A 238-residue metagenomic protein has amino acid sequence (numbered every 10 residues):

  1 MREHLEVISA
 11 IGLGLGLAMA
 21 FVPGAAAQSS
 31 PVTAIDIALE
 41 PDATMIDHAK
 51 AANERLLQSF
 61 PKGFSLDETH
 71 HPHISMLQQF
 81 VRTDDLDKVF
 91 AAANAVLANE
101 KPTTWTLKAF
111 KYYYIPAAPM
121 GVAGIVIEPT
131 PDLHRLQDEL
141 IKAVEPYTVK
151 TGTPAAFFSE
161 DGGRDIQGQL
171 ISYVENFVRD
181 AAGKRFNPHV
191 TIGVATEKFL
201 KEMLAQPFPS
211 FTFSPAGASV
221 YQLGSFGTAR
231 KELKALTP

Functional and structural regions predicted by a protein language model:
M1-H4: N-terminal secretory signal peptides that target proteins for export/translocation
I8-A20: Bacterial N-terminal signal peptides
A25-A117, T130-S219, L223-P238: Basic, often amphipathic N-terminal segments
M120: Conserved active-site/ligand-binding neighborhood in enzyme cores
A123: Short aromatic-glycine-enriched beta-strand elements
